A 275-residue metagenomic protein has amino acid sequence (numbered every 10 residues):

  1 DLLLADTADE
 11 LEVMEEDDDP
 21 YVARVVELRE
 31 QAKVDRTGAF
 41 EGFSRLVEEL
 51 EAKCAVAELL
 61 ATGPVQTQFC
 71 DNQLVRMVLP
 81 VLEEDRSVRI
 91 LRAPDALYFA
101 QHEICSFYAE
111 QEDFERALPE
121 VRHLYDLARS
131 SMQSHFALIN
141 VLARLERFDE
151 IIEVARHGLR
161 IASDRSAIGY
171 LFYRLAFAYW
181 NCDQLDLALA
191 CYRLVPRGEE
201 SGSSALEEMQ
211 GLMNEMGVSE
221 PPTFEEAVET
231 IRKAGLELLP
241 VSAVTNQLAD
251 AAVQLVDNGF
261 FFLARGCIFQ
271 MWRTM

Functional and structural regions predicted by a protein language model:
L2-L4, F69-S87, E146-E153, F177-A190 (+1 more regions): Alpha-helical linker/edge segments of TPR/alpha-solenoid repeat scaffolds and analogous pre-/post-domain helices
D9-E16, E49-L97, R122-L127, L159-I168 (+1 more regions): Flexible helix-coil transition and linker loops at the boundaries of alpha-helical arrays
Y21-R24, Q101, H135, F172 (+2 more regions): TPR repeat positional signature
V26-R29, S106, N140, F177 (+2 more regions): Residue-level recognition of tetratricopeptide repeat
R36-T37, F114, F148, L185 (+1 more regions): TPR-repeat structural position
R129, S163-S166, E200, M275: Short coil turns that delineate tetratricopeptide repeat
